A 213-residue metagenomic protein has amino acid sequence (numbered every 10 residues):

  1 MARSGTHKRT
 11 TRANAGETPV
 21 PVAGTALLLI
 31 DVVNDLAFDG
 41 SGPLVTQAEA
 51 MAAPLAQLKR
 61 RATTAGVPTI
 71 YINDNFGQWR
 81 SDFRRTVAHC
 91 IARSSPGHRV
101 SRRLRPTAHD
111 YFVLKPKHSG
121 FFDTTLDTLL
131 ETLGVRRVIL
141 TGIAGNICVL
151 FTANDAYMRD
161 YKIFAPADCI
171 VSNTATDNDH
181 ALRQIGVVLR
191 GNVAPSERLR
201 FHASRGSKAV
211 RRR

Functional and structural regions predicted by a protein language model:
M1-A26, Q57-A65, H89-R213: Active-site-adjacent betaalpha module
M1-S4, S41-L44, R85-V87: Short, basic, glycine/proline-bearing loop/turn elements
A23, S41-N73: A short alpha/beta connector and helix-capping loop motif
A26-L36: Acidic-leg catalytic submotif of subtilisin-like serine proteases
D31-V33, N75-F76, K117, A144: Short, flexible active-site-adjacent loop segments at beta-strand->alpha-helix junctions, enriched in small/polar
D35-A37, G77-R84, R102-F112: Short, basic/glycine-rich phosphate-binding loops at helix/coil junctions that contact nucleotide phosphates
P68-T69, D74-A88: Early exported N-terminus immediately downstream of N-terminal targeting peptides
